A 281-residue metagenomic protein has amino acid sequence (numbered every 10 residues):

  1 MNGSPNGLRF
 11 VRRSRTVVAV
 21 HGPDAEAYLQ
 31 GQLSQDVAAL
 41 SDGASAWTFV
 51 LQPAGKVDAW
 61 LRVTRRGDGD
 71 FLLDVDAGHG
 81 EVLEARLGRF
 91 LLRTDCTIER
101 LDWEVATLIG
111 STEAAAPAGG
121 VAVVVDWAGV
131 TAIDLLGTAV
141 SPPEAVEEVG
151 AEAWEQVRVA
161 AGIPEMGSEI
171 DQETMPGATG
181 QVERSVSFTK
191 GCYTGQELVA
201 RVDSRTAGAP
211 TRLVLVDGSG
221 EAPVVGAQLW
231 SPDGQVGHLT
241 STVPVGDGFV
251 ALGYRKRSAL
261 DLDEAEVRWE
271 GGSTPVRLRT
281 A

Functional and structural regions predicted by a protein language model:
M1-D58, G67-D68: Acidic, proline/glycine-enriched N-terminal capping motif
L8-F10, R15-V17, R62-E165, V267: Acidic, low-complexity central loop/insert segments
F10-V11, G191, A222, L260: Residue-level "contact hotspot" at macromolecular interaction interfaces
A19-Y28, A39, L108-E113, D217-V224: Short, surface-exposed ligand-recognition loops at beta-strand->loop->(often short) alpha-helix junctions that present
G22, L73, G110, L135 (+4 more regions): Residue-level signal for inorganic ion chemistry
F49-L51, G110-G119, E221-G234: Short amphipathic alpha-helix segments
D134-L213: Anionic-ligand-binding alpha/beta catalytic cores of soluble enzymes and soluble regulatory domains that recognize
T174, G180-V186, Q196, A200-A281: Glycine-rich, small/acidic residue-mixed loop/short-helix segments
